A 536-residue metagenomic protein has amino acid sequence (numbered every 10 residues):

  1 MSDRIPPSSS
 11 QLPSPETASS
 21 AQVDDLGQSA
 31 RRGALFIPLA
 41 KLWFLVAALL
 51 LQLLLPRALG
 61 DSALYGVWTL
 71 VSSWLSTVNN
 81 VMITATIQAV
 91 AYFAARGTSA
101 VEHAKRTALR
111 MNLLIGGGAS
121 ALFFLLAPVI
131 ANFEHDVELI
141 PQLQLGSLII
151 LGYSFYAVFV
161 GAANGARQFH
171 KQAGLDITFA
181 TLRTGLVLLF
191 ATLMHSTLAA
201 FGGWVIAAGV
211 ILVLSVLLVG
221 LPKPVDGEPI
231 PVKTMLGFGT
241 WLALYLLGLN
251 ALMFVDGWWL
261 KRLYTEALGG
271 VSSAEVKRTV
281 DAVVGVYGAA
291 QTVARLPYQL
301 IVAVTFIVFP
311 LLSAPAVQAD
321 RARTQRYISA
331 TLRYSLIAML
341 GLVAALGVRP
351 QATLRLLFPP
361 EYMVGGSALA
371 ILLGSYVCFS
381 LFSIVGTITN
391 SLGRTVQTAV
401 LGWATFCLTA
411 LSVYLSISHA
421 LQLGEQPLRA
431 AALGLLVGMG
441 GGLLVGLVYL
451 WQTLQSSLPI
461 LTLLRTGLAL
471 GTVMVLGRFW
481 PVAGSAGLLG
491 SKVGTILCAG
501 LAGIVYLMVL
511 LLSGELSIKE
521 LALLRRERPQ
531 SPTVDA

Functional and structural regions predicted by a protein language model:
S2, L26, L75, N112-F254 (+1 more regions): Hydrophobic transmembrane helix module of multi-pass membrane transport proteins
S2-S20, D24, V475-A536: Membrane-proximal transmembrane or re-entrant/amphipathic helices at the cytosolic face
D3-I5, L12, E16, Q28-Q88 (+6 more regions): Signature of the first transmembrane helix
S9-A30, H170, L214-M253, L263-Y264 (+4 more regions): Interhelical loop/hinge segments that connect adjacent transmembrane helices in multipass membrane
Q28-L45, V71, T77-P128, V137 (+2 more regions): Membrane-water interface segments that mark the loop-to-transmembrane alpha-helix transition
G33-L49, G203-A207, I211, S215 (+3 more regions): Transmembrane helical elements of multi-pass membrane transporters/channels
P56-G66, R167-H170, T181-V213, V280 (+4 more regions): Membrane-interface helix-loop junctions in multi-pass transport and translocation proteins
F93-M111, V286-G402: Specific pore-lining/lateral-gate transmembrane helices of multi-pass inner-membrane transport and insertion machines
